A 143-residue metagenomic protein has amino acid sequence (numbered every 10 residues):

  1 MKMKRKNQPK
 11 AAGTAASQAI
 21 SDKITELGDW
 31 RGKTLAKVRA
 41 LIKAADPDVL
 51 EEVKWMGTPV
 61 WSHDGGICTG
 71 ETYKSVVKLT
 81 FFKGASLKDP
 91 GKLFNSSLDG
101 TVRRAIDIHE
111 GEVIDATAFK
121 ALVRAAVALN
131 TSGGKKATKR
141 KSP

Functional and structural regions predicted by a protein language model:
M1-P143: Charge-dense, helix-prone N-terminal extensions
